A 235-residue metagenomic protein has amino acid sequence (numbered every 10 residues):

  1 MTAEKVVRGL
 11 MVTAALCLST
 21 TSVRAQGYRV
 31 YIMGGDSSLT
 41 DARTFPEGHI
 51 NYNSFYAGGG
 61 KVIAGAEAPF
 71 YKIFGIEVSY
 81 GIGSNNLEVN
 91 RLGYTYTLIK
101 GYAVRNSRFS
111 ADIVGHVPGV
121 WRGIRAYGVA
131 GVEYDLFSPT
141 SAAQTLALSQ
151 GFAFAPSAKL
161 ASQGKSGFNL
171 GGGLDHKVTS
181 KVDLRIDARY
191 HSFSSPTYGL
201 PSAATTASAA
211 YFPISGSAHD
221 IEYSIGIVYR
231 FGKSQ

Functional and structural regions predicted by a protein language model:
M1-L10: Bacterial N-terminal signal peptides that target proteins for export
T21-A25: Sec/Tat signal peptide C-region and signal peptidase I cleavage site
Q26-R29, G34, S38, G65-Q150 (+1 more regions): Gram-negative (and chloroplast) outer-membrane scaffold detector with strong preference for beta-barrel transmembrane
S37-I63, A153, L160-Q163: Surface-exposed strand-loop-strand hairpins of Gram-negative outer-membrane beta-barrel proteins
A42-P46, E88-L92, T140-Q144, P196-L200 (+1 more regions): Outer-membrane beta-barrel and related beta-rich outer-membrane complex signature in Gram-negative bacteria
E47-N53, Y94-A103, A153-L160, A209-S215: Extracellular loop and loop/strand-boundary signature of outer-membrane beta-barrel proteins
S54-G60, A103-R108, L160-G167, S215-H219: Short sequence motifs at beta-strands and strand-loop junctions characteristic of Gram-negative outer-membrane
N85, V89, T179-Q235: Predominantly the C-terminal beta-signal and adjacent terminal strand-loop region of outer-membrane beta-barrel
